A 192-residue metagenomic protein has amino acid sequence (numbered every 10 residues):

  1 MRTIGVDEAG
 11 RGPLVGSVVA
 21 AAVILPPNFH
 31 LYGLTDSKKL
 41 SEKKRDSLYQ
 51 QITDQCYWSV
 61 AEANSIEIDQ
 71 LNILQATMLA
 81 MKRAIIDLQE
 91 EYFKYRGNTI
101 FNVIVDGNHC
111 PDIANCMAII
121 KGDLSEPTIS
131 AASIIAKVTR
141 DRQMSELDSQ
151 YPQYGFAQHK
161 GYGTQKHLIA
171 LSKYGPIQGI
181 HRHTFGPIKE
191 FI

Functional and structural regions predicted by a protein language model:
M1-I192: RNase H-like, Mg2+-dependent phosphodiesterase core, and more generally RNA phosphate-backbone-engaging helix-loop
